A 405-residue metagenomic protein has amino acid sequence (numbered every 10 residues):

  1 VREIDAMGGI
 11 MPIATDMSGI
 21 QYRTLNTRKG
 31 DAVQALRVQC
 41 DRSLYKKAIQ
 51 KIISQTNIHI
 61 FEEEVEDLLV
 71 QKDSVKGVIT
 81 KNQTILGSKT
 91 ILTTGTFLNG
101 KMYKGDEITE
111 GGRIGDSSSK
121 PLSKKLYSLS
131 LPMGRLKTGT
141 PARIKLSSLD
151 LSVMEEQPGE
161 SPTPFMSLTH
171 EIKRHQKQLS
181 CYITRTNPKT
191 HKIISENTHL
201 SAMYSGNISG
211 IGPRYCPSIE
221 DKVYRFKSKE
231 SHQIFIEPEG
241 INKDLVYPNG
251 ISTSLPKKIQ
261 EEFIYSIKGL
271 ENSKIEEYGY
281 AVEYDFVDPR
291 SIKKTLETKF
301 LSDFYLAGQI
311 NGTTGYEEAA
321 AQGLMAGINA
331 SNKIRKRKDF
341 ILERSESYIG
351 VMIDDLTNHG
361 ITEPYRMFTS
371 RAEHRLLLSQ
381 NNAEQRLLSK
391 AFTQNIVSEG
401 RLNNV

Functional and structural regions predicted by a protein language model:
V1-L69, T93-R113, S117, P121-S123 (+2 more regions): Conserved N-terminal/central alpha/beta ligand/cofactor-binding core
I4, A319-L342: Internal hydrophobic alpha-helix adjacent to the cofactor/substrate pocket in enzyme cavities
I10, K124-E261, I349, I353 (+1 more regions): An anion/pyrophosphate-binding glycine-rich loop and adjacent beta-alpha core in soluble alpha-beta enzymes
M11, L136, Y204-I211, L270-Y278 (+1 more regions): Flexible, glycine/charged-enriched surface loops at secondary-structure junctions
I79-K89, T94: Core beta-strand elements of the Rossmann-like FAD/NAD(P) dinucleotide-binding domain in flavoenzyme oxidoreductases
Y247-T313, F340-D354: A glycine-rich dinucleotide-binding beta-alpha-beta segment and adjacent secondary-structure elements that constitute
Q309-E317, E373-R375: Glycine-rich phosphate/pyrophosphate-binding beta-alpha loops
